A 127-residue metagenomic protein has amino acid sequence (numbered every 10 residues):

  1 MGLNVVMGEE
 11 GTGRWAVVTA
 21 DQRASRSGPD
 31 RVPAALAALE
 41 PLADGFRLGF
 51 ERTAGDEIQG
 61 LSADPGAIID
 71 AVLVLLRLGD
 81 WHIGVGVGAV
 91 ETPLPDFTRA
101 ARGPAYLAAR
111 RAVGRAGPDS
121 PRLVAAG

Functional and structural regions predicted by a protein language model:
M1-G127: Regulatory and interdomain segments flanking nucleotide-handling catalytic cores in signaling/defense enzymes
